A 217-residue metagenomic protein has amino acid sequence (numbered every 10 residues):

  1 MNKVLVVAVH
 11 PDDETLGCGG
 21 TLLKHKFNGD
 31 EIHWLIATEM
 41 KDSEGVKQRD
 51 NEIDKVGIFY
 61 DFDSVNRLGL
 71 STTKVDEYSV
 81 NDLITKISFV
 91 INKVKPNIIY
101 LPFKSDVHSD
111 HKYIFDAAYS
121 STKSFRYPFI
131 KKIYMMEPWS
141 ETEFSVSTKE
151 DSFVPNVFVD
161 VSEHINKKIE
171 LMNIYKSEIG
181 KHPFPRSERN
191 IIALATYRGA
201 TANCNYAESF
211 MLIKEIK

Functional and structural regions predicted by a protein language model:
M1-V7, K24, N28-E31, K47-Q48 (+3 more regions): Metal-dependent de-N-acetylase/amidase catalytic core
V4-H25, D30, L35-S43: N-terminal beta1-alpha1 ligand-phosphate binding loop
A37-E39, L70, P138: Active-site loop/turn elements of alpha/beta-hydrolase fold enzymes, especially the short glycine-/histidine-rich
R49-I53: Generic hydrophobic, amphipathic alpha-helix propensity
